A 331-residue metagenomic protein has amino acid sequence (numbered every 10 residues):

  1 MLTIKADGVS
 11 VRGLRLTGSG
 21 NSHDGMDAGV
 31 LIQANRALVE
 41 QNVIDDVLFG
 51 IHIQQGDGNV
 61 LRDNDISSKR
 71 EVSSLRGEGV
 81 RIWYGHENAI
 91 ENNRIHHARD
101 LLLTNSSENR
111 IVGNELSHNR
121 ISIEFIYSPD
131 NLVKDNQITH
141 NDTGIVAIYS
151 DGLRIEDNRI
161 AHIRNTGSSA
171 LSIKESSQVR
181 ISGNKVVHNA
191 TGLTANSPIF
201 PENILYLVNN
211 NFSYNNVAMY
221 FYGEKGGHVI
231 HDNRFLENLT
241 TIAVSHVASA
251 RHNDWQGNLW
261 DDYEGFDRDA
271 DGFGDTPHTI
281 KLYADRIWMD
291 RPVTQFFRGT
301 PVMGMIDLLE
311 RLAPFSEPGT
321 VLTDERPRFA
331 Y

Functional and structural regions predicted by a protein language model:
M1-R12, T17-A37, F49-Q55, I82: Extracellular beta-strand-rich solenoid/capping regions of secreted or surface-exposed proteins that bind or remodel
D7-G8, N35-A37, G56-G58, H86-E87 (+6 more regions): Short "repeat-start/strand-capping" segments in structured domains, especially the N-termini of parallel beta-helix
S22-D24, V72-L75, T166, N189: A flexible loop/linker signature enriched in serine peptidases of the S9 family
I121-A218: Eukaryotic tandem repeat interaction scaffolds
R164-A170, V179, G192-P198, Y206-Y331: Functionally critical loop-and-helix segments that line ligand-binding/catalytic clefts of soluble enzyme domains
